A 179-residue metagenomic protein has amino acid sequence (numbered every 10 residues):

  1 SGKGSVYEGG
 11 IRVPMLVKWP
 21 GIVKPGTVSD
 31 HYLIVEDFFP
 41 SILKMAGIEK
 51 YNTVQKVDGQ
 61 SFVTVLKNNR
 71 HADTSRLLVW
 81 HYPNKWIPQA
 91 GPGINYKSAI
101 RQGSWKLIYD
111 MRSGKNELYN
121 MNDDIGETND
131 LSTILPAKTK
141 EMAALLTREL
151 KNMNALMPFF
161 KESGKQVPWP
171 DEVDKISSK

Functional and structural regions predicted by a protein language model:
S1-E8, V23-T27, H31, E36-F39 (+2 more regions): C-terminal cap/loop subdomain of S1 sulfatases and analogous C-terminal strand-loop tails that border
S1-V13, W169-S177: Core domains of carbohydrate- and sulfate-ester-processing enzymes
M15-V17: Short glycine- and hydrophobic/aromatic-rich loop-to-beta-strand nucleating segment in the catalytic cores
W19, F62, L135-K138: Residue-level recognition of alpha-helix termini/interfacial anchor residues
F38, G114-K115, M121, G126-K179: Long, internal low-complexity/basic segments
